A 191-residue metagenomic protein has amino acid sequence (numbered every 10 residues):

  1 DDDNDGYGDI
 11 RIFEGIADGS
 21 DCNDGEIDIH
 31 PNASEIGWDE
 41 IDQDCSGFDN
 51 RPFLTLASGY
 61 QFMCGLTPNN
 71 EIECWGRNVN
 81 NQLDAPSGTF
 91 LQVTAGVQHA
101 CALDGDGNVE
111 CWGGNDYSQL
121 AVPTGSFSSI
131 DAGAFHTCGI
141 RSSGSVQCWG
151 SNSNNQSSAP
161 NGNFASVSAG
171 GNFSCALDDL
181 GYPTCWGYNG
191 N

Functional and structural regions predicted by a protein language model:
D1-P52: Membrane-associated feature with strongest affinity for ZDHHC
D5-G6, C22, N32, C45 (+6 more regions): Extracellular/surface recognition and adhesion modules
S20-D21, D39, Q43, F62 (+4 more regions): Extracellular secreted precursors and ectodomains with disulfide-bonded cysteine-rich loops/domains
N50-V79, A85, F90-L91: An edge-strand/N-cap motif at the start of beta-rich repeat modules
S58-G59, P68, A95-G96, G105 (+4 more regions): Residue-level detector of Asp-centered blade-edge/turn motifs that repeat once per structural unit in beta-propeller
G59, P86-T89, G96, P123-S126 (+3 more regions): Conserved GH/AH loop at the N-terminal boundary of individual WD40 repeats
F62-G65, C74, H99-A102, C111 (+4 more regions): Conserved core positions of repeat-based scaffolds
W75-S87, W112-T124, G150-N161, W186-N191: Short glycine/serine- and acidic-residue-enriched loop/turn motifs that recur at repeat junctions
